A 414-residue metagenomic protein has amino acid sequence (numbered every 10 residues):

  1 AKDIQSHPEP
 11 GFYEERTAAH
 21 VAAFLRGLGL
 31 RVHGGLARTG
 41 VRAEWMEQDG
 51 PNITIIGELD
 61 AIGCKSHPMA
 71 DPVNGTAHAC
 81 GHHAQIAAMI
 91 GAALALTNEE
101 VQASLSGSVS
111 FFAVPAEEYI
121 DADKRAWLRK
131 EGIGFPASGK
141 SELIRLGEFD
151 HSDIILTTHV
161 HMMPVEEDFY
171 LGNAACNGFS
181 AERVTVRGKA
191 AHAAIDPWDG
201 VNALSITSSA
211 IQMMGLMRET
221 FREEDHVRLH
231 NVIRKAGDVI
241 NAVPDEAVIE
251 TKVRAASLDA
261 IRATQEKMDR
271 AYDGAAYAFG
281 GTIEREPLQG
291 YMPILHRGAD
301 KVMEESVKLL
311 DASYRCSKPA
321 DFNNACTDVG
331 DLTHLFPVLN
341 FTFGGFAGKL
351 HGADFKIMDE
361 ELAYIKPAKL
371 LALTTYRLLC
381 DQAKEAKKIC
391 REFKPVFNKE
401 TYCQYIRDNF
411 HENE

Functional and structural regions predicted by a protein language model:
A1, P8, E100, G147 (+3 more regions): Sec/Tat-exported extracytoplasmic proteins
A1-A79, H83-S110: Acidic/His- and Gly-rich active-site-bordering loop/insert found across diverse amide/peptide-bond hydrolases
I4, A43, I55, H82 (+8 more regions): Divalent metal-coordination and catalytic microenvironments
R42, H67-A77, H83, E99-H230 (+1 more regions): Histidine/acidic-residue-rich, glycine-tolerant segments that coordinate divalent metal ions
T54-I56, K65, E182-R187, L339-G344: Non-cysteine beta-strand/loop elements that form the S-adenosyl-L-methionine
S205-E414: Metal-dependent amide/peptide-bond hydrolase catalytic core, centered on the "pita-bread" metallohydrolase fold
